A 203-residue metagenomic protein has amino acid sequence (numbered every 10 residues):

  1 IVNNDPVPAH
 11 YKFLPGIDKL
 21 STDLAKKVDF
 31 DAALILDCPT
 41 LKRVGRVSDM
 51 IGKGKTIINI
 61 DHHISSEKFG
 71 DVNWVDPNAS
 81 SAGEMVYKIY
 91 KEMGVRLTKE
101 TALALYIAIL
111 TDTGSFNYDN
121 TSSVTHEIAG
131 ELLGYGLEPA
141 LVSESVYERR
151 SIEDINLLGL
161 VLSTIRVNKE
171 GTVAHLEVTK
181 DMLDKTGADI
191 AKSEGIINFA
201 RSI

Functional and structural regions predicted by a protein language model:
I1-K12, K27-F30, T111-I203: Hydrophobic helix-and-loop "lid/oligomerization" segment in the mid-to-C-terminal part of catalytic domains
I1-K53: N-terminal small/polar loop signature for handling phosphorylated ligands or for N-terminal nucleophile
V2, S21, A32-L34, T56-I60 (+2 more regions): Hydrophobic/aromatic beta-strand patches that form the interior of the parallel beta-sheet core in alpha/beta enzyme
T22-L24, R46-D49, N73-D76, G94-R96 (+2 more regions): A generic local secondary-structure boundary/capping motif
A25-V28, D49-G52, S66-E67, L97-K99 (+3 more regions): Solvent-exposed alpha-helices and their adjacent loops that cap or buttress functional pockets in soluble metabolic
C38-L41, H63-S65, K180-M182: Short glycine-rich anion-binding loops that position phosphate/pyrophosphate groups of nucleotides and phosphorylated
I60-I128: Short alpha-helices
